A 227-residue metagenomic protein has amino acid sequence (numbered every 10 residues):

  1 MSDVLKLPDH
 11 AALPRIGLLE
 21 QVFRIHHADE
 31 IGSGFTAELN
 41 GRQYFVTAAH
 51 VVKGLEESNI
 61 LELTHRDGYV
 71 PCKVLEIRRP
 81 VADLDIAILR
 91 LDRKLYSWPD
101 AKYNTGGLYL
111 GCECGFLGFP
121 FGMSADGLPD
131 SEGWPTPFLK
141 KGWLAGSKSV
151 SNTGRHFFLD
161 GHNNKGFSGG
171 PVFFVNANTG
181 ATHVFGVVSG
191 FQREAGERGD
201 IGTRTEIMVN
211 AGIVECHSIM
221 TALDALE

Functional and structural regions predicted by a protein language model:
K6, A11-R66, A87, K94 (+3 more regions): Catalytic histidine site
D29-I31, K165-S168: Short, small/polar residue-rich loop motifs at catalytic or cofactor-binding pockets
G34, Q43, T47, A87-L89 (+6 more regions): Terminal peptide-recognition signature
F35-A37, L75-R78, A145, F173: Conserved positions in beta-strands of structured domains
N40-R42, G68, S151-G154, A177-H183 (+1 more regions): Short, solvent-exposed loop/turn segments that connect beta-strands within catalytic domains and beta-strand-rich
R42-T47, V51-E56, Y69-C72, R78-L110 (+2 more regions): Conserved active-site neighborhood of the chymotrypsin/trypsin-like protease fold
W98-F167, N176, V188-D200: Flexible, gly/ser-rich surface segments that form the specificity/activation loops bordering the active-site cleft
F174-E227: C-terminal subregion of chymotrypsin/trypsin-like serine protease catalytic domains
